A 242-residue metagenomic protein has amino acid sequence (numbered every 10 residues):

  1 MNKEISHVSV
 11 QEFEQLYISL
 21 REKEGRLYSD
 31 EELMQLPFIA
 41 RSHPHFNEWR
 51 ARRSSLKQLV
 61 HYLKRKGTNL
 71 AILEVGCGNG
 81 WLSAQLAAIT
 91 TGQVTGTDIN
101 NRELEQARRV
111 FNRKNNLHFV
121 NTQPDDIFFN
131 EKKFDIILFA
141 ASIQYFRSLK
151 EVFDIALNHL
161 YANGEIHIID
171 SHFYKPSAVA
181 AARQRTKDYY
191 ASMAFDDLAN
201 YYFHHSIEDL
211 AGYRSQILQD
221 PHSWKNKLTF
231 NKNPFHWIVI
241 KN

Functional and structural regions predicted by a protein language model:
M1-K64: Conserved class I S-adenosyl-L-methionine
G76-G78: Class I SAM-dependent methyltransferase "Motif I" SAM/SAH-binding loop
W81-D126: Class I SAM-dependent methyltransferase SAM/SAH-binding core
L138: A conserved beta-strand element that flanks and buttresses the S-adenosyl-L-methionine
F146-A156: A short, conserved alpha-helix within the catalytic core of class I
G164-S171: Conserved beta-strand signature within the Rossmann-like core of class I S-adenosyl-L-methionine
A180-Y202: Conserved Class I S-adenosyl-L-methionine
L198-L218: Short alpha-helix
